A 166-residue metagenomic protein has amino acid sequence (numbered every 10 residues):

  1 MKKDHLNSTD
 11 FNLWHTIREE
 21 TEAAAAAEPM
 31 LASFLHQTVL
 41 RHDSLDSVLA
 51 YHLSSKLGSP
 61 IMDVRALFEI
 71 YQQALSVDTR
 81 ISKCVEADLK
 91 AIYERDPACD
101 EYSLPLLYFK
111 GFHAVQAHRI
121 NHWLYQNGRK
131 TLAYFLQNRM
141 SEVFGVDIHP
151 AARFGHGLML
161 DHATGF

Functional and structural regions predicted by a protein language model:
M1-R139: Terminal amphipathic alpha-helical/low-complexity segments used for targeting or macromolecular assembly
S141-F166: Structural signal for interior beta-strand "rungs" in well-ordered beta-sheet cores of soluble enzyme domains
